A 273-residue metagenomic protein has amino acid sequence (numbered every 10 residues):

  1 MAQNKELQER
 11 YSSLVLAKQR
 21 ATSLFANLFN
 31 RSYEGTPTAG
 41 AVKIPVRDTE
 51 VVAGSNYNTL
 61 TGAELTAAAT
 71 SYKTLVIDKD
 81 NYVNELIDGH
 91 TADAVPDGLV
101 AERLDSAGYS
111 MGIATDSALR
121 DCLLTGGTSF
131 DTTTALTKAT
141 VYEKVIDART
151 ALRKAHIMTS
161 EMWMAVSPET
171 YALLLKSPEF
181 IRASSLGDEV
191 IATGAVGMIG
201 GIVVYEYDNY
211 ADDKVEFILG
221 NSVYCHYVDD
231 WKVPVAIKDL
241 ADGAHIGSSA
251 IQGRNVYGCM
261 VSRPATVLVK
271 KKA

Functional and structural regions predicted by a protein language model:
M1-K73: N-terminal "assembly arms/tails" that initiate or stabilize quaternary assembly in self-assembling proteins
Y11-R20, L24, L28, K144 (+3 more regions): Short, Φ-rich (hydrophobic/aromatic) sequence segments
T38, V42, V46, T150-V233: Extended oligomerization regions of viral-like shell subunits
T49, A211, V223-Y224, V256-G258 (+1 more regions): Short, glycine-/Ser/Thr-/acidic-enriched flexible segments
V52-S55, L86, V95, L173-K176 (+1 more regions): Short helix/loop capping segments that flank catalytic or ligand/cofactor-binding pockets
E64-A101: Long, hydrophobic/aromatic-enriched structural stretches that serve as scaffold segments
G89-I157, L268-A273: Alpha-helical scaffold segments that mediate packing/assembly in large oligomeric complexes
D239-A273: Extended, compositionally biased alpha-helical segments that mediate assembly or anchoring
